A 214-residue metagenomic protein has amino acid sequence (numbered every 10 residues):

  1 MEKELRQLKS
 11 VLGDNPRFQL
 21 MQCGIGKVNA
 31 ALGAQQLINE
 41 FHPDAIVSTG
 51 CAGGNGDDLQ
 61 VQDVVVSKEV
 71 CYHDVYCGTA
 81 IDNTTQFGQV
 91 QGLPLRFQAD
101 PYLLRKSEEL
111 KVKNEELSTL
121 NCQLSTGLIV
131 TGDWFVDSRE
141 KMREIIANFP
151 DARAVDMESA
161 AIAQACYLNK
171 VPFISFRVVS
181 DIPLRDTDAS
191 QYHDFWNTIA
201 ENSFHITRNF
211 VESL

Functional and structural regions predicted by a protein language model:
M1-H42, Y72: N-terminal short beta-loop-beta anion/metal-coordinating cradle
H42, Q60, S125, D151 (+1 more regions): Short loop/turn motifs at secondary-structure junctions
D44-V47: Structural motif
G56-F149: Mid-sequence, gly/pro-rich, charge-dense loop/helix-turn segments that line enzyme active sites
W134-L184, D188: A C-terminal functional module that forms or caps the active site or interfaces directly with catalytic machinery
P183-L214: His/Asp/Glu-rich mid-to-C-terminal helical/loop segments that flank catalytic regions of hydrolases
